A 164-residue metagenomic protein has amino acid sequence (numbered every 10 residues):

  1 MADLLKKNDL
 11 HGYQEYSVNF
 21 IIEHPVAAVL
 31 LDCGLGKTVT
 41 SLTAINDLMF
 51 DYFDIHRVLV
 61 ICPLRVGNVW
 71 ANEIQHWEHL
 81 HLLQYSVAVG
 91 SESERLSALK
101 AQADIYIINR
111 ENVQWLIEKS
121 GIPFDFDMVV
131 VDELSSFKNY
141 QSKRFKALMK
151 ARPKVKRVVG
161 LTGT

Functional and structural regions predicted by a protein language model:
M1-K146, K150-K154: SF2 helicase/translocase NTPase motor core, specifically the RecA-like lobe 1 inter-motif segment between Walker
V158: Conserved phosphoryl-transfer catalytic core
T164: Active-site PLP-lysine loop of aminotransferase-like
